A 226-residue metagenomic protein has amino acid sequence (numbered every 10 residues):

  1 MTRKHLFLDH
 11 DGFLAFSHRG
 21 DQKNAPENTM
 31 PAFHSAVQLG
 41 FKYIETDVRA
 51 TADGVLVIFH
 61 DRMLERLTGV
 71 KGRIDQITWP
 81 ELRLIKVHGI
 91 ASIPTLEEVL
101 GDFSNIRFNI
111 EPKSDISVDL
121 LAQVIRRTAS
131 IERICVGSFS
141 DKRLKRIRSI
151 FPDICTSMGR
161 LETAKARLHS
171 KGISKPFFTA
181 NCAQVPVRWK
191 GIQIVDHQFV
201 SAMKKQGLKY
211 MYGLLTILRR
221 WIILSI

Functional and structural regions predicted by a protein language model:
M1-I226: Phosphate-group recognition and catalysis centered on beta-loop-alpha active-site segments
